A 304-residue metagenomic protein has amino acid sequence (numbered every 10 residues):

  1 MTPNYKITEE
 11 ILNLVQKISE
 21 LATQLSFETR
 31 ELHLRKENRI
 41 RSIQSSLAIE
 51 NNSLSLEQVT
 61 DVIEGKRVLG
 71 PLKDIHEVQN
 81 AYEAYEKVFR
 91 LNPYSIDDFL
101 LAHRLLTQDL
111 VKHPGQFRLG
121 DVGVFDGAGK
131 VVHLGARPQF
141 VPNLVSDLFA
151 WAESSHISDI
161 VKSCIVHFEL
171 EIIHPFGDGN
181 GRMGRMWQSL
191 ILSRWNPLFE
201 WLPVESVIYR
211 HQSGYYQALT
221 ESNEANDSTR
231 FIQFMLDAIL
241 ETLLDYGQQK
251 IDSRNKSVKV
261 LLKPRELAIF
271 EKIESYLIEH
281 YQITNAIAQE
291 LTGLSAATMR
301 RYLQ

Functional and structural regions predicted by a protein language model:
M1-Q304: FIC/Doc superfamily catalytic core
